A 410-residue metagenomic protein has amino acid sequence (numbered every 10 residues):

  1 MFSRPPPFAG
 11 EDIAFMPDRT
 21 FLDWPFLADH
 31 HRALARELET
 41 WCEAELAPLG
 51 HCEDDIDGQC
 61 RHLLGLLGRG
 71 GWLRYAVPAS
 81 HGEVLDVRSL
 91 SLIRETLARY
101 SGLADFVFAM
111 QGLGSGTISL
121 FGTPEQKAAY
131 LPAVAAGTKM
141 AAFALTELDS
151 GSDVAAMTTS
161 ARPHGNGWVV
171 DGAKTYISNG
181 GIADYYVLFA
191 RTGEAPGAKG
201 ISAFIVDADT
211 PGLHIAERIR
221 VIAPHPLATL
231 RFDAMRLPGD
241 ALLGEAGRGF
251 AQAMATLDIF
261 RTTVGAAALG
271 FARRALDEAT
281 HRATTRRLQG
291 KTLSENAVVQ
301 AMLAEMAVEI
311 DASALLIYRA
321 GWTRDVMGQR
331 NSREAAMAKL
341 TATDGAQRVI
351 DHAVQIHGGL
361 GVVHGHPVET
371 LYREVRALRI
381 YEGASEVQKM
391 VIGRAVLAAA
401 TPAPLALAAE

Functional and structural regions predicted by a protein language model:
A9-R99, F121-Q126, A133, G137 (+3 more regions): Alpha-helical interface subdomain recognition
G71, I93-A98, A190, V206-T210 (+1 more regions): Short Ser/Thr-interspersed hydrophobic loop/turn segments at strand-loop and sheet-helix junctions that line or gate
G102-E125, G151-V154: N-terminal glycine-rich flavin-associated loop
G137-L145: A short, Trp-centered hydrophobic/proline-enriched beta-strand micro-motif
A156, D209-P238: Flexible, small-/acidic-enriched active-site or ligand-binding loops
D171-H214: A short core secondary-structure module
R231-Q252: A short, charged helix-loop
